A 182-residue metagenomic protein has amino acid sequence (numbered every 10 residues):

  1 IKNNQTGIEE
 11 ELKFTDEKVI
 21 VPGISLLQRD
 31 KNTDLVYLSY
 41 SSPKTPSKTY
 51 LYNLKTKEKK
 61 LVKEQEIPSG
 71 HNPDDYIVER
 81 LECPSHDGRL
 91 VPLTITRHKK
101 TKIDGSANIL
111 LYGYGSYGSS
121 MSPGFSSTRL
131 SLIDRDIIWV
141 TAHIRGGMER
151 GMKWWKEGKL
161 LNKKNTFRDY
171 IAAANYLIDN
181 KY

Functional and structural regions predicted by a protein language model:
I1, K44-L51: Structural motif
N3, S42, S85-D87: Short acidic, glycine-rich loop/turn motifs
N3-G7, L54-K55: Short loop/turn segments that connect beta-strands within beta-propeller blades
I8-K13: A short beta-strand motif characteristic of beta-propeller blades
T15-V21, E66-G70: Short coil/turn segments at the loop-to-beta-strand junctions that recur within blades of beta-propeller repeat folds
S25-N32: Structural signature of eukaryotic scaffold interfaces centered on beta-propeller domains
N32-S41: Short beta-strand elements that form the blades of beta-propeller/WD-repeat-like and other beta-sheet-rich scaffold
L54-E58, K63-Y182: Cap/lid segment of the alpha/beta-hydrolase catalytic domain
